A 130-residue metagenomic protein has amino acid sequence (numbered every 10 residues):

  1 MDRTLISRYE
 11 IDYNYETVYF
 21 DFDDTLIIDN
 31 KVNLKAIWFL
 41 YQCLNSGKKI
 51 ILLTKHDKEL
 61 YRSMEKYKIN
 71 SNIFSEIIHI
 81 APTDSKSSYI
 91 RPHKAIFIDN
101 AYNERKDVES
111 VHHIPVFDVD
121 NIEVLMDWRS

Functional and structural regions predicted by a protein language model:
M1-F20: Non-catalytic pre-domain segments flanking phosphatase-related domains
T25, K31-E65: Substrate-recognition element of Asp-dependent hydrolases with the DxDx(T/V) motif
I51-K55, E59, I77-H79, A95-D99 (+1 more regions): Short, hydrophobic beta-strand segments that form beta-sheet elements in well-ordered domains
I69-S87: A short, structured active-site edge motif that brings together acidic residues
N70-I73, H93, S110-H112: Short, structured coil segments at secondary-structure junctions
P82-Y89, V124-S130: Short, charged, surface-exposed secondary-structure boundary motifs
S85-N103, V108: Conserved Lys-Pro-Asp/Glu-containing loop-to-beta segment of HAD-superfamily phosphomonoesterases, centered on
E109-S130: Acidic, PIN/NYN-like endoribonuclease modules and their adjacent C-terminal/linker elements
